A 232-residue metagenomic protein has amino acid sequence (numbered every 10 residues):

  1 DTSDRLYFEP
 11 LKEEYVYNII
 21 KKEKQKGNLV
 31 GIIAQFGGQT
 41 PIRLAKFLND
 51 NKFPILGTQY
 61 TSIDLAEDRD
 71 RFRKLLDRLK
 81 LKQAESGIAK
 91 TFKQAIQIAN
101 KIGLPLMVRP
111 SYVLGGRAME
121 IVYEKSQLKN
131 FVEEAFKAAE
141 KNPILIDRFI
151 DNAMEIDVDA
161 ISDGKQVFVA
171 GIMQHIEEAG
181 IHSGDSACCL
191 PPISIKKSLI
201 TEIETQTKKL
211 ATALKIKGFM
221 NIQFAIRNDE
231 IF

Functional and structural regions predicted by a protein language model:
D1-I222, I226-F232: N-terminal beta-alpha lobe that positions the nucleotide/phosphoryl donor in ATP/NTP-coupled carboxylate activation
